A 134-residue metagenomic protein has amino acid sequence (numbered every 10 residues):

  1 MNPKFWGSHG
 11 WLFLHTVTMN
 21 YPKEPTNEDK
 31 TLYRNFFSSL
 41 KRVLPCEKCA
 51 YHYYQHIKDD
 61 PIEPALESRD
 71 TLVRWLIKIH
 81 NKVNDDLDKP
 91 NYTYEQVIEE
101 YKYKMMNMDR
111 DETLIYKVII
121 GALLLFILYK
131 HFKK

Functional and structural regions predicted by a protein language model:
M1-K134: Aromatic-rich, lipid-facing transmembrane alpha helices and their immediate juxtamembrane interface loops in integral
